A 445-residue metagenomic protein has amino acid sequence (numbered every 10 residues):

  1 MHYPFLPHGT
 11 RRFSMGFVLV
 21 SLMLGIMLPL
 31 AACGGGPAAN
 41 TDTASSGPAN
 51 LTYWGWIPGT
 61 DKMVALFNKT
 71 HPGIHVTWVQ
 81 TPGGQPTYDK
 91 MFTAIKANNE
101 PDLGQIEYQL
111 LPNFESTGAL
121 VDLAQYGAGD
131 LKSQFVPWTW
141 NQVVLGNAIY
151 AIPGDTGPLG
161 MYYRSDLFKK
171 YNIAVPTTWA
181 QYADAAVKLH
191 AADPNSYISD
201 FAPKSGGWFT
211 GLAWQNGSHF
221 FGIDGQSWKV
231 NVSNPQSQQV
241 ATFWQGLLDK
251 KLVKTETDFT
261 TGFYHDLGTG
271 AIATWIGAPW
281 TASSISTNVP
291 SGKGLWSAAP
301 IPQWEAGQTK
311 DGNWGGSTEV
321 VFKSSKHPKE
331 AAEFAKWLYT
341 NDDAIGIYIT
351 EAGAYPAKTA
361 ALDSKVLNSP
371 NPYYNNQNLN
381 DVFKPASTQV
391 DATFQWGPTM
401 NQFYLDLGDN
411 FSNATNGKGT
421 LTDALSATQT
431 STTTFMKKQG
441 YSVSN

Functional and structural regions predicted by a protein language model:
H2-R12, G25, L30-N113, T117-A119 (+11 more regions): Conserved N-terminal structural module of periplasmic/extracytoplasmic solute-binding proteins
P58, I106-L110, T260, G277-A282 (+1 more regions): Beta->alpha turn/N-cap motifs
M91, Y182, L189, A213 (+1 more regions): Hydrophobic residues within well-ordered alpha-helices
T93, P101-D102, D130-L167, Y197 (+2 more regions): A structural signal for short loop-to-beta-strand junctions that line the ligand-binding cleft of periplasmic/secreted
I95-I106, A119-V121, N195-S196, T269-A278: Alpha-to-beta junction loops
Y108-L159, L212, L295-A299, Y373-Y374 (+2 more regions): Hinge/lid segment of periplasmic solute-binding proteins
A186-H190, S227-T257, I301: Glycine-centered hinge/linker elements that transmit conformational signals in sensory and ligand-binding systems
W280-K293, W304-D406, V443-N445: C-terminal lobe and pocket-closing loops of periplasmic/extracytoplasmic Venus-flytrap solute-binding proteins
